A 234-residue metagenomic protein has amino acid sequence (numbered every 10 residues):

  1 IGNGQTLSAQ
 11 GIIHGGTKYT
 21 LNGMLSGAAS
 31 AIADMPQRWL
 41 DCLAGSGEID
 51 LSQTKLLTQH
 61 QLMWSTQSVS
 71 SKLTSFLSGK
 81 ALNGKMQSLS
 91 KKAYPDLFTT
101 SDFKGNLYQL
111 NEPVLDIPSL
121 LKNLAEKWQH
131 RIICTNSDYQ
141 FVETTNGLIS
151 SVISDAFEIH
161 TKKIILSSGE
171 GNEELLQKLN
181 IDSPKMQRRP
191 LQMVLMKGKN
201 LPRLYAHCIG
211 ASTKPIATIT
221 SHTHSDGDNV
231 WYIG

Functional and structural regions predicted by a protein language model:
I1-S8: Glycine-rich FAD pyrophosphate-binding loop
G11-L97: Dinucleotide-binding Rossmann-like beta1-alpha1 core, especially the glycine-rich loop that anchors the ADP
I13, V69-S70, V114, E170-N172: Short, solvent-exposed loop/turn segments at secondary-structure junctions
T54, L166-G234: Active-site substrate-recognition segment that forms the wall of the catalytic cavity or substrate channel
T66-Q67, Q109-L115, D155, S212-T213 (+1 more regions): Short, flexible beta-strand-to-coil junctions
K91-C134: Helix-loop-beta segment of a Rossmann-like dinucleotide-binding subdomain
I133-S151: A conserved short coil-to-beta-strand element within the FAD-binding core of flavoproteins
S154-K163: Core beta-strand elements of the Rossmann-like FAD/NAD(P) dinucleotide-binding domain in flavoenzyme oxidoreductases
